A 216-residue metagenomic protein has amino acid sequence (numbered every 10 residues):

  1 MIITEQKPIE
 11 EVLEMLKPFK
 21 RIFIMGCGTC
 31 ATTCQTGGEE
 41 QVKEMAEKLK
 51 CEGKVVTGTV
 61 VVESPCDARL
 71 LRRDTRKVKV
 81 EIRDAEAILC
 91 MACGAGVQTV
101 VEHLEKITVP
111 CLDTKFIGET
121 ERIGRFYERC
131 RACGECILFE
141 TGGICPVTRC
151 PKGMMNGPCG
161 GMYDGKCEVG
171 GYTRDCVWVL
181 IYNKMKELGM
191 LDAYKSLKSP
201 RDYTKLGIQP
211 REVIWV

Functional and structural regions predicted by a protein language model:
M1-E63, T75-I88, E102-E140, I144-V216: Iron-sulfur (Fe-S) cluster-binding modules
C66-A68: ATP-dependent adenylate-handling ligase core
L71-R72: Hydrophobic beta-strand segment of the Class I
C90-G94: N-terminal glycine-rich "phosphate-gripper" loop used for MgATP/nucleotide binding and carboxylate activation
G96-T99: Short, well-ordered alpha-helical microsegments
